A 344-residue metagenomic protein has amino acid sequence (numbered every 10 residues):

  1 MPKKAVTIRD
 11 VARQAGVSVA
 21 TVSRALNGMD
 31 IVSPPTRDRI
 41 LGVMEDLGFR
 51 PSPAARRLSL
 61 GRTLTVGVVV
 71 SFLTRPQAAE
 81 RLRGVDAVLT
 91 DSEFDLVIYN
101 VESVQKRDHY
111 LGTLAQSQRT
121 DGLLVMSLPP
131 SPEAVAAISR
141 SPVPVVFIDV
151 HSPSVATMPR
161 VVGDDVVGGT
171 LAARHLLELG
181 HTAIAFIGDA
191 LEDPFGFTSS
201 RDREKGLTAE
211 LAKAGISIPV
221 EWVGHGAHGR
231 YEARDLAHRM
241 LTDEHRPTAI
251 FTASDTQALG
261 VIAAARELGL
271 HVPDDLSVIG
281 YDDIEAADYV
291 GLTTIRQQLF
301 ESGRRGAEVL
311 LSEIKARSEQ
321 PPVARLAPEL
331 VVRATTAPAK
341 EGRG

Functional and structural regions predicted by a protein language model:
M1-K3, P53, G61-R174, E178 (+1 more regions): Alpha-helical recognition/docking segments in bacterial nutrient-uptake and carbohydrate-utilization systems
M1-L64, K340-G344: N-terminal helix-turn-helix DNA-binding module of bacterial transcription factors
V19-S23, L58-T74, A183-D193: Short beta-strand segments enriched in small/hydrophobic residues
P53, S71-E80, I98-R107, V161-L171 (+6 more regions): Hinge/beta->alpha junction and helix N-cap segments in small-molecule ligand-binding domains
V68, R119-S127, A185-I187, V223 (+2 more regions): Periplasmic-binding protein-like
T182-A183, I218-W222, H271-S277: Short acidic capping loops at alpha-helix termini that bridge into adjacent secondary structure
A237-G344: Flexible loop/turn connectors
